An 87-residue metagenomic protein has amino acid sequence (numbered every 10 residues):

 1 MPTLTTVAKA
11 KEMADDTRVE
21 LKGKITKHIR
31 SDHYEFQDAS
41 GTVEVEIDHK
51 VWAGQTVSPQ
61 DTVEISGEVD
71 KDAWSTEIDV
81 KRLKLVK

Functional and structural regions predicted by a protein language model:
M1-K87: OB-fold and OB-like single-stranded nucleic-acid-recognition modules and their adjacent interaction interfaces
